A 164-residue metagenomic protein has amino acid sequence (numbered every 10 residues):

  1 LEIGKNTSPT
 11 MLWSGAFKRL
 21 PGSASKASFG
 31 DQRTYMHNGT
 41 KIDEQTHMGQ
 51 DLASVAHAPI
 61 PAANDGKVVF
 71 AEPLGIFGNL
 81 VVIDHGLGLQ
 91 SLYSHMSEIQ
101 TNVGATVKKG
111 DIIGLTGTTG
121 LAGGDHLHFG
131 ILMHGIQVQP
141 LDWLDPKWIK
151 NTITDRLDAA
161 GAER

Functional and structural regions predicted by a protein language model:
L1-A24: Extended, charge-rich helix/loop segments that form flexible, surface "patches" used to engage negatively charged
K18-E163: Catalytic cores of peptidoglycan-degrading enzymes
